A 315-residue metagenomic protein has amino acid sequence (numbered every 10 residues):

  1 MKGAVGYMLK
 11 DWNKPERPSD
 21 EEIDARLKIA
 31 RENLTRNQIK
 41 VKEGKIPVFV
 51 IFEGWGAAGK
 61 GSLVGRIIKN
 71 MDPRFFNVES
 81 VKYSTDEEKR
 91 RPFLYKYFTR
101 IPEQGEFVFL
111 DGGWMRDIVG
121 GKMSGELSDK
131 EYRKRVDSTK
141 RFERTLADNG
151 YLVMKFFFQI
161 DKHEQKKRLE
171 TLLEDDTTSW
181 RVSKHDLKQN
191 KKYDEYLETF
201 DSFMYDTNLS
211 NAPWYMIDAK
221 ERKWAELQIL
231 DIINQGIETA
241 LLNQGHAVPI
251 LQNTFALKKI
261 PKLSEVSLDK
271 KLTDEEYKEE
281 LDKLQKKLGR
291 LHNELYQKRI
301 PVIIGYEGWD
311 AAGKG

Functional and structural regions predicted by a protein language model:
M1-G315: Glycine-rich phosphate-binding loop of ATP-dependent small-molecule kinases
